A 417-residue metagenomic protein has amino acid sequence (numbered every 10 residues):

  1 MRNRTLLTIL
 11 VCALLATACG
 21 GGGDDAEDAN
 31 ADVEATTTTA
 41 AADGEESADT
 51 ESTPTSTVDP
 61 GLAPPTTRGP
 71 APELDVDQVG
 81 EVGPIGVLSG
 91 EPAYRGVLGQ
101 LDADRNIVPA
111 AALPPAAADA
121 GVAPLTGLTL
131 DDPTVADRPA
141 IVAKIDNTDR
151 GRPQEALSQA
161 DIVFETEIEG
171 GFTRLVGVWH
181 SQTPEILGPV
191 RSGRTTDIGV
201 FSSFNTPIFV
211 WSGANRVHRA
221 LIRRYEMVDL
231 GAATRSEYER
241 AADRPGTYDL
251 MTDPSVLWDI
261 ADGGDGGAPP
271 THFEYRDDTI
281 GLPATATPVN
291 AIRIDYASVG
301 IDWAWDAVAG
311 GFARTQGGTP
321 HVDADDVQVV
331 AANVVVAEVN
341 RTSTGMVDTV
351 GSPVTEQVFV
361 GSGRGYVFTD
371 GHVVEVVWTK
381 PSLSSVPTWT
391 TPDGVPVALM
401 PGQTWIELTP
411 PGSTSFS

Functional and structural regions predicted by a protein language model:
M1-L7: Bacterial N-terminal signal peptides that target proteins for export
L15-A18: C-terminal motif of bacterial Sec signal peptides marking the signal peptidase cleavage site
G20-G23: Bacterial signal peptide processing site
N30-D32, P153: Short, charged/polar micro-motifs that form catalytic or ligand-binding hotspots
D32-P70, L74: Extracellular mucin-like PTS domains
R68-I162, E169-S417: A surface/extracellular/periplasmic glyco- and lipid-processing/surface-interacting theme
